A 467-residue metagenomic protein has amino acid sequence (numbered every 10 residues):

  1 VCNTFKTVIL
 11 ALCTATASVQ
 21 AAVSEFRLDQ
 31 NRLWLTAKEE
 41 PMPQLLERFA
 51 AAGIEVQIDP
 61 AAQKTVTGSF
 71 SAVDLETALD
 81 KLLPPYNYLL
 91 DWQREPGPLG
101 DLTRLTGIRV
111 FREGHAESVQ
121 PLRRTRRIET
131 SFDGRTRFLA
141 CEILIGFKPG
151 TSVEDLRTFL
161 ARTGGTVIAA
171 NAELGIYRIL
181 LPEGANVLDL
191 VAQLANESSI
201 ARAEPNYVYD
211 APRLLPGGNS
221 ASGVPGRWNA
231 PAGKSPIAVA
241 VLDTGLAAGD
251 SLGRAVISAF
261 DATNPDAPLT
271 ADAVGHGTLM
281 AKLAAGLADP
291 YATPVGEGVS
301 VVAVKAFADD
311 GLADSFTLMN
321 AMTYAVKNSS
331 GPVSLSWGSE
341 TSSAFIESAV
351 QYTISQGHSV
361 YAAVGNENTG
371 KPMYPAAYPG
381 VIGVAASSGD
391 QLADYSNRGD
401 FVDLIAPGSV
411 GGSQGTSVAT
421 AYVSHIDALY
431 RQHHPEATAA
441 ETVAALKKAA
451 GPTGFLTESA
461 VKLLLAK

Functional and structural regions predicted by a protein language model:
K6-A17: Bacterial N-terminal signal peptides
A22-E117, T166-E173: N-terminal export/assembly leaders
Q120-E142, T158-A161, I168-L174, A192-A240 (+2 more regions): Protease zymogen maturation seam
P212, L312-S315, S334-D403, S409-V423: Substrate-binding/specificity loop regions of serine endopeptidase catalytic domains, predominantly subtilases
W228-V239, G245-F260, A267-F316, G331 (+4 more regions): Subtilisin-like serine protease catalytic core
T263-D272, V410-V418: Short pre-catalytic strand/loop immediately N-terminal to key active-site residues, enriched for Gly-Thr
A284, V418-H434: Short, small-residue alpha-helix embedded
V326-W337, A344-A349, Q356, G380-G383 (+2 more regions): C-terminal subdomain of the subtilisin-like protease fold in secreted/lumenal serine endopeptidases
